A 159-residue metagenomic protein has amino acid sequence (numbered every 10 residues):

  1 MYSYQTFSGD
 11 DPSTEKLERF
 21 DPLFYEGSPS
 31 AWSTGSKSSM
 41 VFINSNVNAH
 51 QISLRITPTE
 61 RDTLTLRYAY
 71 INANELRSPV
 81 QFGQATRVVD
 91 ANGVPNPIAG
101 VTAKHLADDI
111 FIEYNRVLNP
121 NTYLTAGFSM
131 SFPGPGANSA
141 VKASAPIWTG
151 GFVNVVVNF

Functional and structural regions predicted by a protein language model:
M1-Q5, T65-A69, D109, G127-S129 (+1 more regions): Transmembrane beta-strands of outer-membrane beta-barrel proteins
M1-T57, R61-R67, N72-A99: Extracellular/periplasmic loop regions
Y4, I56-P58, R116, M130 (+1 more regions): Residue-level signature of outer-membrane beta-barrel architecture
N46-H50, K104-I110, A145-G151: Residues that define the transmembrane beta-barrel architecture of outer-membrane proteins
L54, P146-F159: Outer-membrane beta-barrel "beta-signal"
T57, H105, E113, V117-N119 (+1 more regions): Surface-exposed coil/turn segments at beta-strand junctions on protein surfaces, enriched
R61-L64, L118-A126: Repeated loop/turn-to-beta-strand initiation elements of outer-membrane beta-barrel proteins
L76, G134-P146: Surface-exposed loop and membrane-interface regions of Gram-negative outer-membrane beta-barrel proteins
